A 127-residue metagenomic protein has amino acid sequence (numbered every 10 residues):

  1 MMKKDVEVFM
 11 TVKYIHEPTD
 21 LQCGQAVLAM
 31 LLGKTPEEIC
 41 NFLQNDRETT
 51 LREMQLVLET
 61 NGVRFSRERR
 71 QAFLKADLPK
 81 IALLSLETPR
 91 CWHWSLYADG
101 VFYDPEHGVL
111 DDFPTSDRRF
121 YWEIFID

Functional and structural regions predicted by a protein language model:
M1-V63: Active-site nucleophile-adjacent alpha helix/oxyanion-hole segment immediately C-terminal to the catalytic cysteine
P36, F42-W92, Y97-I126: Conserved active-site-adjacent core of cysteine acyl-enzyme catalytic domains
